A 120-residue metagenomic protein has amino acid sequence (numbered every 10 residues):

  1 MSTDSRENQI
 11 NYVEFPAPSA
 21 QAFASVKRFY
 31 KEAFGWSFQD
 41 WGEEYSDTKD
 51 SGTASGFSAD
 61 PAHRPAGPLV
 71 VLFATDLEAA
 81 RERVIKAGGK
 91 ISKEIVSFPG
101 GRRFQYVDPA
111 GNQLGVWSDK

Functional and structural regions predicted by a protein language model:
M1-K27, P68-V70, K120: N-terminal beta-strand motif that seeds the catalytic metal site of vicinal oxygen chelate
N11, E44-S46, P68-V70, R102-F104: Short beta-strand micro-motifs in enzyme catalytic cores
Y12, A17, F29, F34-S37 (+2 more regions): Tryptophan-centric aromatic hotspots in well-structured domains and transmembrane helices
Y12-E14, A22, G56, A74 (+1 more regions): Residue-level hotspots at or immediately adjacent to binding/recognition sites across diverse folds
E14, S58-A59, V96, V107 (+1 more regions): Residue-level detector of conserved, well-ordered beta-strand and adjacent loop positions that form binding/recognition
S19, V71-Q113: Vicinal oxygen chelate
R28-F29, R83: Alpha-helical scaffold elements within enzyme catalytic domains, especially in hydrolases
F34-P68, L114-S118: Conserved short beta-strand elements that form part of the metal-binding/catalytic scaffold of enzyme active sites
